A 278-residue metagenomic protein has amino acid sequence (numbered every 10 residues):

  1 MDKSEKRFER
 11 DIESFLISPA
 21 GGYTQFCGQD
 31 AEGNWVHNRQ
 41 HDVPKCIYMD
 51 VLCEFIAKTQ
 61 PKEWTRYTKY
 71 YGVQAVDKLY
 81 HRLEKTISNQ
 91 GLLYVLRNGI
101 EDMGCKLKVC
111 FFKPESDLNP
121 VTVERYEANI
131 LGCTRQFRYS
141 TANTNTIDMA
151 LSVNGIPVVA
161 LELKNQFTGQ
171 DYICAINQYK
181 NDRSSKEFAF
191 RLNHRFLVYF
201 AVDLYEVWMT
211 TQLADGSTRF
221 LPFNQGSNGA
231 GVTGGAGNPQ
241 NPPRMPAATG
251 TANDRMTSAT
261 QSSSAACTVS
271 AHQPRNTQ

Functional and structural regions predicted by a protein language model:
M1-T24, Q29-Q278: ATP-dependent helicase/translocase motor core
